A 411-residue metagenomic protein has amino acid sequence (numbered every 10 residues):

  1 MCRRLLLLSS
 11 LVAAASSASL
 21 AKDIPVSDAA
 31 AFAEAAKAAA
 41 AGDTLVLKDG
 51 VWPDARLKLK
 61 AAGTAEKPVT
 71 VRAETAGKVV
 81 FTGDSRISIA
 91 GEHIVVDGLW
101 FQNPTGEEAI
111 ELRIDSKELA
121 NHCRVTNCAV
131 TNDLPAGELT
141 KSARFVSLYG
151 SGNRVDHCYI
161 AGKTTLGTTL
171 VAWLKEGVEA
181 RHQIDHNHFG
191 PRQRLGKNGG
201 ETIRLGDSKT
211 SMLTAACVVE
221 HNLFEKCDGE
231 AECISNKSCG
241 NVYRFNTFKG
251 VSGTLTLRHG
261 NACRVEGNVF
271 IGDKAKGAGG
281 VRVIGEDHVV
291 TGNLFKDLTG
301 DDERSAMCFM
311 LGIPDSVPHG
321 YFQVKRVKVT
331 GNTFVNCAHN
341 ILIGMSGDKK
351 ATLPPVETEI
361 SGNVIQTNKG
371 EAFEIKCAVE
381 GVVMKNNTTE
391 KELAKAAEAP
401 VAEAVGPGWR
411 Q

Functional and structural regions predicted by a protein language model:
M1-L7: Bacterial N-terminal signal peptides that target proteins for export
L7-A15: Bacterial N-terminal signal peptides
A18-E34, A41, D49-V51: Right-handed parallel beta-helix/beta-solenoid
K22, D43-L45, K67-V69, I341 (+1 more regions): Hydrophobic beta-strand segments of well-ordered beta-sheets in folded domains
K22-I24, V79, E232: Structural signal for short hydrophobic segments within the conserved structured cores of catalytic domains across
A40-V80, I87-G98, E118-C123: Beta-solenoid repeat scaffold
R56-K58, E74, G83-A90, Q102-C123 (+2 more regions): Glycine- and acidic/polar-rich repeat regions and solenoidal domains
G408-R410: C-terminal beta-sandwich/jelly-roll accessory domains of carbohydrate-active enzymes
